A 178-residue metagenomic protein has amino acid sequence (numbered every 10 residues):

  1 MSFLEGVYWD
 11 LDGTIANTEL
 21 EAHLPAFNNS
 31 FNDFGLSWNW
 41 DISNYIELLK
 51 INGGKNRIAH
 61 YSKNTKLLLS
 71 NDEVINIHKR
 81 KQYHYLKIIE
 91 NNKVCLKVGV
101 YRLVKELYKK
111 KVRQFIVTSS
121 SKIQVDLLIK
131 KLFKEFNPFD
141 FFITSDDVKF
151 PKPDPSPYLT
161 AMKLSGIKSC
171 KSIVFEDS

Functional and structural regions predicted by a protein language model:
M1-N44: Active-site neighborhood of HAD-like aspartate-dependent phosphohydrolases
S2, K109-V112, S165-K171: Glycine-rich phosphate-binding loop signature in dinucleotide/nucleotide-binding domains
A22, G53, C95-G99, S120-S121 (+2 more regions): Short beta->alpha linker loops
F27, V100-K130: Substrate-recognition element of Asp-dependent hydrolases with the DxDx(T/V) motif
S30-N32, G53-L69: Helix-loop "lid/cap" segments that line or gate small-molecule binding pockets
F34-I46, K66-I77, E135-F139: Short, surface-exposed acidic
K63-K105, K110: Metal-dependent phosphoesterase signature
S121-V174: Substrate-recognition "cap/lid" segment bordering the active-site pocket of phosphatases
